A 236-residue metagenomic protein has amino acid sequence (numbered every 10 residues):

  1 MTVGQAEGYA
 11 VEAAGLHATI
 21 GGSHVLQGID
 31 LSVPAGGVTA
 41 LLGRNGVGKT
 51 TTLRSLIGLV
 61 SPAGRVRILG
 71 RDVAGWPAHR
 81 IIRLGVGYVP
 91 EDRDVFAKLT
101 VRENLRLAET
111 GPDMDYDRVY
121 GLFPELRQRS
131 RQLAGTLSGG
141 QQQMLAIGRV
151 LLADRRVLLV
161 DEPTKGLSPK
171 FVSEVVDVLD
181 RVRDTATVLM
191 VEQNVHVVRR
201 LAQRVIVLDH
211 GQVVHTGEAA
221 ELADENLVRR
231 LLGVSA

Functional and structural regions predicted by a protein language model:
T2-A236: Glycine-rich phosphate-binding loops of nucleotide-dependent enzymes
